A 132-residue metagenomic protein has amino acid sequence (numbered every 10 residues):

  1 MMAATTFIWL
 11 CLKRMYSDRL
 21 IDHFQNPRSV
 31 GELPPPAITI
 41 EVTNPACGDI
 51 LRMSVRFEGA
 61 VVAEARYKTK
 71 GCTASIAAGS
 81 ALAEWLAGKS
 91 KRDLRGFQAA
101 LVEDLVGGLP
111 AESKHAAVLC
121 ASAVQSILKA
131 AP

Functional and structural regions predicted by a protein language model:
A3-A4: Acidic, Ala/Val/Gly-enriched low-complexity intrinsically disordered segments
F7-G31, I40, K89-D93, F97-P132: C-terminal binding/interaction regions
D22-R66: Structured beta-strand/loop patches that form or line metal/cofactor-binding pockets in enzymes
C47, T69-A78: Short, thiol/selenol-centered motifs that function as redox-active sites or metal-ligating centers
A65, E84, R92: Short, flexible active-site loop motifs that bind/organize anionic cofactors or intermediates
R66, K70, G108: Conserved short-loop catalytic and cofactor-binding motifs
A78-K89: Alpha-helical support elements that line or immediately flank enzyme active sites and cofactor-binding pockets
